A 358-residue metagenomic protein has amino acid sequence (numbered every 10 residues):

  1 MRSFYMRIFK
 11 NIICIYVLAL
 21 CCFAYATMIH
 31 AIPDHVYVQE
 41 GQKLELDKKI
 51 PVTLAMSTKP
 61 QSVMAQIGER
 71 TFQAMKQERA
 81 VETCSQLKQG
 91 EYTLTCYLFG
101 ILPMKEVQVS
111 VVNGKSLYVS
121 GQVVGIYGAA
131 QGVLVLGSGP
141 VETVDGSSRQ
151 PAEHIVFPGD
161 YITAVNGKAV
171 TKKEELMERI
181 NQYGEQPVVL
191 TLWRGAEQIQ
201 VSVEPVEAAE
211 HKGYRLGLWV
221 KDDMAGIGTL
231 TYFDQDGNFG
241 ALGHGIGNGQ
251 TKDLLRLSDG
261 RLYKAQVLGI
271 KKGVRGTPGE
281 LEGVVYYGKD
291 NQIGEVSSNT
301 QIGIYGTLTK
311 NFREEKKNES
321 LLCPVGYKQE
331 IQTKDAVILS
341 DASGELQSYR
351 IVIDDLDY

Functional and structural regions predicted by a protein language model:
M1-M56, V63, Y92, L230: Gram-positive cell-envelope targeting signals
Y16, C22-F23, H30-P33, Q39-G41 (+2 more regions): Interdomain regulatory linker/hinge segments that flank or connect interaction modules in polarity/junction/synaptic
Y16, E204-Y358: Serine endopeptidase catalytic core focused on the charge-relay Asp
M64-K76, P151-E174: Conserved PDZ fold ligand-binding element
Q77-L87, A164-E197: PDZ domains, with a preference for the canonical peptide-binding region formed by the helix
C96-G114, M177-Y214: PDZ-domain C-terminal substructure recognizer with occasional recognition of PDZ-binding tails
A129-F157: PDZ/PDZ-like groove recognition
V135, A152, G159-I162, N166 (+3 more regions): Terminal peptide-recognition signature
